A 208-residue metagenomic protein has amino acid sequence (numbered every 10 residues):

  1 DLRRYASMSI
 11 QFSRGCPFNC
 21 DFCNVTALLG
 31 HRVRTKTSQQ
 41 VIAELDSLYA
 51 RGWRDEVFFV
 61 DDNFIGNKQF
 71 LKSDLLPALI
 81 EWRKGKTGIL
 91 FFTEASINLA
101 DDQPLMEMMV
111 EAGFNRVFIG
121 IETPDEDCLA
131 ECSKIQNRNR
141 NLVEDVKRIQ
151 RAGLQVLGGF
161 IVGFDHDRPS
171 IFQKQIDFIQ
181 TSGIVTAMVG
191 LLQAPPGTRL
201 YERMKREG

Functional and structural regions predicted by a protein language model:
D1-L157, F164, R168-Q173, D177: Radical SAM [4Fe-4S] cluster-binding motif and immediate context
R14, Q193-A194: AMP-binding (ANL) adenylation modules
L79, G183, P195-G208: C-terminal scaffold of the Radical SAM
D177-T186: Basic phosphate/pyrophosphate-binding loop/patch that engages nucleotide-derived ligands
M188-L192: Glycine-rich phosphate-binding active-site loops on the catalytic face of alpha/beta enzymes
